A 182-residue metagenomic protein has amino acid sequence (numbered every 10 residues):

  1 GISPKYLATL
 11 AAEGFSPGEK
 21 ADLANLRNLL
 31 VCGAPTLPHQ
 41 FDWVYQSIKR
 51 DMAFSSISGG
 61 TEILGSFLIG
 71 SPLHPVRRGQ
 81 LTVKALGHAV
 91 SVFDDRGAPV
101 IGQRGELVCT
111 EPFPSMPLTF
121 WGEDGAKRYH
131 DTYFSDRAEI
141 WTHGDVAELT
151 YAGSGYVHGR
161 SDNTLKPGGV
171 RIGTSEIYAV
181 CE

Functional and structural regions predicted by a protein language model:
G1, A11-V76, A89, R96-A98: Gly/Ser/Thr-rich phosphate-binding loop
G1-I2, V44, F54, E62 (+3 more regions): Extended, hydrophobic alpha-helical segments in both membrane/secreted and soluble proteins
G1-S3, V31-C32, I57, S66-G70 (+6 more regions): Generic beta-strand/beta-sheet core signal
K5-A8, A34-P35, S115: Alpha-helix/helix-capping structural signal
L30-A34, G79-L81, T110, P167-R171: Hydrophobic alpha-helical scaffolding
P38, A89-E111, M116-G122, E148-A152: Conserved beta-loop-beta connector loops within the AMP-binding
R78-K84, D136-E139: Short Gly/Pro-enriched turn/cap motifs at secondary-structure boundaries
F113-P114, L118, K127-D131, E139-E182: AMP-binding/adenylate-forming catalytic core of the ANL superfamily
